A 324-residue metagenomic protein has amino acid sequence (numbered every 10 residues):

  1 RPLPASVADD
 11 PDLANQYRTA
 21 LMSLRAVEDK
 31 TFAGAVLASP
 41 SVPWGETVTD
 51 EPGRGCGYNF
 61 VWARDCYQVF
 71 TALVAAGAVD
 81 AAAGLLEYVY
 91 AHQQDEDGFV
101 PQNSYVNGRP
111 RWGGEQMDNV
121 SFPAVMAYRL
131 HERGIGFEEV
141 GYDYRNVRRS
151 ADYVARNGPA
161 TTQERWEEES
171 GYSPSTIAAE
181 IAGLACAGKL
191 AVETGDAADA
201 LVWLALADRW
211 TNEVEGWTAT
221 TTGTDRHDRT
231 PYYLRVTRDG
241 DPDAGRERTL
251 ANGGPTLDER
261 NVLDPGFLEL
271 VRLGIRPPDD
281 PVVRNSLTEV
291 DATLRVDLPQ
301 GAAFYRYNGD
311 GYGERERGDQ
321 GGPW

Functional and structural regions predicted by a protein language model:
R1-G57: Acidic/polar, glycine-enriched structural segments that form the non-catalytic walls/loops of the carbohydrate-binding
A5-N15, T31-A35, L73-L86, L130-R148 (+2 more regions): Structural helix-adjacent loops and short alpha-helical linkers that scaffold large soluble proteins
V7-A8, D12-Q16, G114-M117, P174-I177 (+2 more regions): Extended ligand-binding clefts on enzyme/binding-domain cores
A20-L24, V69, L270: Conserved hydrophobic/aromatic pocket- or pore-lining residues that grip, position, or stack substrates in active sites
S23-F32, A78-V100, G141-Q163, A205-R226 (+2 more regions): Long, well-ordered core segments of solenoidal/helical folds
L24, A127, H131, L184-A191 (+1 more regions): A structural signal for well-ordered alpha-helices, especially hydrophobic packing surfaces of coiled-coils
S39-P43, V48-G57, N107-R111, F137-V140 (+3 more regions): Active-site-adjacent structural elements in folded domains
G55-P159, P174-I177, I181, A187: Aromatic-rich carbohydrate-recognition surfaces in CAZymes
